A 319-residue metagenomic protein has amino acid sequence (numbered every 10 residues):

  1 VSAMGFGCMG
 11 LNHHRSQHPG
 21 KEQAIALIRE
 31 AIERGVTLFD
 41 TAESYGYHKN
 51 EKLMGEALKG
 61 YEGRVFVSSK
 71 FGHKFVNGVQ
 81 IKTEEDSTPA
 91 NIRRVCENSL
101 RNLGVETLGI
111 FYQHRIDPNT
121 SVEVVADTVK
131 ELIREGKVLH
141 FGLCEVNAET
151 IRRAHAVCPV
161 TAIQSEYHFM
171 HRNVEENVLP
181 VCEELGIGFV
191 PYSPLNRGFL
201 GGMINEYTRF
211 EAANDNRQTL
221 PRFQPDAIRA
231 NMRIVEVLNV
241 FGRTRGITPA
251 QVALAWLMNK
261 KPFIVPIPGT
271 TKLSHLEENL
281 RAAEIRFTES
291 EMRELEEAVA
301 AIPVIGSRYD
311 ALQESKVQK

Functional and structural regions predicted by a protein language model:
V1-F66: N-terminal binding-site loop/beta-alpha segment at the start of enzyme catalytic domains that lines or forms
V1-M4, G35-L38, Y61-V65, V105-G109 (+5 more regions): Short, well-ordered coil/turn segments that N-cap beta-strands
F6, A24, F39, M54 (+12 more regions): Conserved, mostly hydrophobic/aromatic
M9-L11, A42-S44, K70-K74, Q113-I116 (+4 more regions): Active-site beta-loop-alpha junctions enriched in small/polar residues
R15, G78-N173, N177, E184 (+1 more regions): Glycine/proline-rich, positively charged, aromatic-decorated active-site loop/lid region on the catalytic face
I28, E51, G55, C96-L100 (+7 more regions): Generic structural signal for well-ordered alpha-helices, preferentially at hydrophobic/aromatic core positions
V174-A213, T248: Aromatic-lined glycan-binding groove of carbohydrate-active enzymes
E184, A212-T244, N259, F263 (+1 more regions): Terminal-tail/helix-coil boundary detector
